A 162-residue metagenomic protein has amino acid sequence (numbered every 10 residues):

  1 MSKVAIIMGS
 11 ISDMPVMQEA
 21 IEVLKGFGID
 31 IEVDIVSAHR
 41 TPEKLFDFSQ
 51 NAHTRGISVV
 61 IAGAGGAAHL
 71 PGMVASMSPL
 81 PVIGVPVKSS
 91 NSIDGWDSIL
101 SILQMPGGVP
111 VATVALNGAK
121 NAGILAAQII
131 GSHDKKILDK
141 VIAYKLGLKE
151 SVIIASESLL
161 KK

Functional and structural regions predicted by a protein language model:
S2, I29-I31, L80, L103-V111: Glycine/charged-rich beta-loop-alpha catalytic/anionic-binding loops adjacent to active sites
S2-R40: Glycine-rich phosphate/diphosphate-binding loop of Rossmann-like nucleotide-binding domains
M8-P15, E19, G95-K162: C-terminal binding/interaction regions
D13-Q18, T41-L45, A64-M73, S92-W96 (+1 more regions): Short glycine/serine/threonine-rich phosphate/pyrophosphate-binding segments that cradle anionic phosphate groups
I21-K25, Q50, M77-P79, Q128-I130: Short, solvent-exposed amphipathic alpha-helical segments in soluble enzyme and RNA/protein-processing domains
V33-T54: N-terminal beta-loop-helix "entrance" segment that forms/cooperates in small-molecule cofactor or anionic ligand
F48-V87: Glycine-rich phosphate-binding loop
M77-S92, W96-I102, G107: Glycine/small-residue-rich loop that forms an oxyanion/phosphate-binding "nest" at active or ligand-binding sites
